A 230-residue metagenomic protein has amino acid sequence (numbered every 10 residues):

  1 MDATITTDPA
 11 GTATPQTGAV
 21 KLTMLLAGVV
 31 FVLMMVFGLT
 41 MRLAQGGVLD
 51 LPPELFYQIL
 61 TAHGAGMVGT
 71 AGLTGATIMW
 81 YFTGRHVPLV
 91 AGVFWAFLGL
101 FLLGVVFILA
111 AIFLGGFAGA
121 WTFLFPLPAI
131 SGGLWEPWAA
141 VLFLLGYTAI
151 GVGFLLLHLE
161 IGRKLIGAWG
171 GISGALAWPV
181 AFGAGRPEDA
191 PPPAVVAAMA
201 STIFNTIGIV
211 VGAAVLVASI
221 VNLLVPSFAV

Functional and structural regions predicted by a protein language model:
M1-V230: Hydrophobic alpha-helical transmembrane segments of multi-pass integral membrane proteins
